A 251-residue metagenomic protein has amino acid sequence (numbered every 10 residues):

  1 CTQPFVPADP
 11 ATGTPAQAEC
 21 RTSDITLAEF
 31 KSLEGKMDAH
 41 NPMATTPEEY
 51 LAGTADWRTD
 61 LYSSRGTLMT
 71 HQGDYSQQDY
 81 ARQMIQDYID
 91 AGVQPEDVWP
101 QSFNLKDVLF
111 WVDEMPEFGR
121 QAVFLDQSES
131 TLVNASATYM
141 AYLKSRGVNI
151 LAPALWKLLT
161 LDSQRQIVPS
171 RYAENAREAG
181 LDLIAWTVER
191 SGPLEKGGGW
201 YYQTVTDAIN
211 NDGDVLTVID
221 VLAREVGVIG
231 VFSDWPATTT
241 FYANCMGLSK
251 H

Functional and structural regions predicted by a protein language model:
C1-L109, D113, E117-G119, R146-G147 (+2 more regions): Metal-dependent phosphodiesterase/phospholipase catalytic core, i.e., the His/Asp/Glu-rich active-site region
T70-D79, Q83, F110-H251: C-terminal active-site rim and adjoining tail of enzyme catalytic domains
